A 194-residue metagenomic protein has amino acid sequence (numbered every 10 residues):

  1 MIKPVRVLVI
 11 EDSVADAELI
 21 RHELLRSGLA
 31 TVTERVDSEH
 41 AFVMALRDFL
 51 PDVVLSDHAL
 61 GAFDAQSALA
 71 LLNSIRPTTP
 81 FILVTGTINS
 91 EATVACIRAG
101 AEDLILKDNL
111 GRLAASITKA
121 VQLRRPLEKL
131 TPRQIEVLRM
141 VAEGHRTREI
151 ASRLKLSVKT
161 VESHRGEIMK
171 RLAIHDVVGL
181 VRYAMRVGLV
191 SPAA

Functional and structural regions predicted by a protein language model:
I2-A15, I20-L24, R35, V54 (+1 more regions): Conserved acidic segment of CheY-like receiver
R21, R35-V53, F63: Acidic, metal-coordinating helix/loop segments flanking the phosphotransfer/catalytic sites of two-component signaling
H22, Q66-S67, S74, T87-L104: Alpha4 helix (beta4-alpha4-beta5 surface) of REC/receiver domains from two-component response regulators
L25, M44, A59, D64-T78 (+1 more regions): Short amphipathic alpha-helix used as the core "switch/output" element in two-component signaling
T93, I97-G100, N109-R124: Receiver (REC) domain switch/output surface
A120-M140, S191-A193: Regulatory hinge/linker segments at domain boundaries that couple sensory/effector modules to output domains
R146-G179: Recognition helix of helix-turn-helix DNA-binding domains
